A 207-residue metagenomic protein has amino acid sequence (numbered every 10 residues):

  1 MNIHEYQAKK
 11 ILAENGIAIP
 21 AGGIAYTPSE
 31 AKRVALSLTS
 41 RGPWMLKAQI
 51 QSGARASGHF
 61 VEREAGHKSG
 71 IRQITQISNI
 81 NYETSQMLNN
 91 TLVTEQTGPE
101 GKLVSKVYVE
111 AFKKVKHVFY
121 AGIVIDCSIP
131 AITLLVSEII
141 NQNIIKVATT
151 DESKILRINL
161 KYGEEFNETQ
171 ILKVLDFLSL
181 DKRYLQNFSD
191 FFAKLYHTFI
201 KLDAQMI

Functional and structural regions predicted by a protein language model:
M1-A8, P28, I77-I80, E164-N167 (+1 more regions): Generic structural signal for well-ordered, non-membrane alpha-helical segments in soluble metabolic enzymes
E5-A13, T39-V61, V93-V115, A121 (+1 more regions): ATP-grasp fold ATP-binding core
Q7, T27, K32, G42 (+4 more regions): Expand to "…catalyze enediolate/carbanion chemistry for C-C bond making/breaking, isomerization, decarboxylation
A13-I17, A65-G66, S153-K154, N167-S179: Gly-rich Lys/Arg/Thr-decorated short loops/hinges at beta-loop-alpha junctions or inter-strand turns that position
E14-I17, G22, Y26, E30 (+2 more regions): N-terminal alpha-helical transmembrane segments of multi-pass membrane transport and channel/translocase proteins
P20-G22, L46-E83, Y120, I144: Glycine-rich phosphate-binding loop of ATP-grasp-fold ATP-dependent ligases
I80-E83, N90-N159: Hydrophobic alpha-helical hairpins/lids featuring a short glycine-rich hinge
Q170-I207: A long amphipathic alpha-helix within ATP-dependent nucleotide-binding catalytic cores
